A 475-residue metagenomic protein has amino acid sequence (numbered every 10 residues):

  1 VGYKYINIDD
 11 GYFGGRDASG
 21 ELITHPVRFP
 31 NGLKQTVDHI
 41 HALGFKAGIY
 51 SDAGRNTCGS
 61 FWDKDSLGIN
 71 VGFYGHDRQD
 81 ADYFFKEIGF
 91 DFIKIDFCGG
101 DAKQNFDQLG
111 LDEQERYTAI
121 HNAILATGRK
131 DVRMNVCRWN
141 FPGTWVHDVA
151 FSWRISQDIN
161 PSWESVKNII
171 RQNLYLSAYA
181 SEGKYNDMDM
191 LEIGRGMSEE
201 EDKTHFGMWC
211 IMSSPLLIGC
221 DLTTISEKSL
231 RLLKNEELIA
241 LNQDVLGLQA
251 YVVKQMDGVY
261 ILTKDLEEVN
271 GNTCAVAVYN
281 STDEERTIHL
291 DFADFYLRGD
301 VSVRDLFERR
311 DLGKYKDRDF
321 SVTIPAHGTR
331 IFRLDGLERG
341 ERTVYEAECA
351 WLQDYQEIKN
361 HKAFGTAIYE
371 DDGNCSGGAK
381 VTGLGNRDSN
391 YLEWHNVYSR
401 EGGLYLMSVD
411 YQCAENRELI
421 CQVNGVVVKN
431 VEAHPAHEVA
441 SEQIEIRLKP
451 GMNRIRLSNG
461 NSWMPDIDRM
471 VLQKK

Functional and structural regions predicted by a protein language model:
V1-F106: Aromatic-lined carbohydrate-binding/catalytic grooves of carbohydrate-active enzymes
I6, I40, M134, I211 (+2 more regions): Conserved, mostly hydrophobic/aromatic
F45-D63, H121-G143: Aromatic-lined carbohydrate-recognition surfaces of secreted/lumenal glycan-active proteins
N70, H76-Q79, A126-D221: Glycan-recognition surfaces
E182, D187-D257, T329, L337-E341: Aromatic- and carboxylate-lined catalytic core of secreted/periplasmic carbohydrate-active enzymes
W209-M212, L217-G219, Q255-L297, H327 (+4 more regions): Carbohydrate-binding surface patches
L217-T282, H361-V381, G385, G451: Glycan-recognition and catalytic regions of carbohydrate-active enzymes
R286, L297-D300, K314-K475: Extracytoplasmic
